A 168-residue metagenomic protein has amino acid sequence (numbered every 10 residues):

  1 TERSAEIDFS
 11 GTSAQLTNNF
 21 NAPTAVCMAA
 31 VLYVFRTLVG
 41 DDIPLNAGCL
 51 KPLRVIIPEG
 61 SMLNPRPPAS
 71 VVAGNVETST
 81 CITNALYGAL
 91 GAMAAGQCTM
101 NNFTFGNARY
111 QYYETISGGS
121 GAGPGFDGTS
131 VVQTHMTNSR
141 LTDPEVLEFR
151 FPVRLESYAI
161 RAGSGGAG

Functional and structural regions predicted by a protein language model:
T1-G168: Glycine/proline-enriched, intrinsically flexible loops and inter-domain linkers
